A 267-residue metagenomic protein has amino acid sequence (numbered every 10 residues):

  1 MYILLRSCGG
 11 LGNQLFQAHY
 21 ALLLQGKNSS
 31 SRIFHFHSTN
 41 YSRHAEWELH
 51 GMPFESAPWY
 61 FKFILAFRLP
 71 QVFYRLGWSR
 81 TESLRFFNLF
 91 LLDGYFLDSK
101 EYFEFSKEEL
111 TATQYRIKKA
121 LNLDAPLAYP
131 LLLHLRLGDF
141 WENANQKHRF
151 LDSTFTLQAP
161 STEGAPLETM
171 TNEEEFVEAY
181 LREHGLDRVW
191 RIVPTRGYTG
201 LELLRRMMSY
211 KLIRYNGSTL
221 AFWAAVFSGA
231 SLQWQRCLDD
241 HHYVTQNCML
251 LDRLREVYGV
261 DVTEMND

Functional and structural regions predicted by a protein language model:
M1-L4: Extreme N-terminal starter segment of soluble prokaryotic enzymes
R6-F16, F140-H148: A short, glycine/small-residue-rich beta-strand->loop->alpha-helix junction that serves as a flexible
L11, A165-R236, D240-L251: Donor-binding and catalytic core of enzymes assembling or modifying cell-surface/extracellular glycoconjugates
Q14-L24: Short amphipathic alpha-helix
N28-Y41: A short beta-strand-loop structural module common to alpha/beta enzyme folds
I33-F36, H134-L135, L167-T171: Short beta-strand segments
T39-G164, Y258-D267: Secretory-pathway luminal glycosyltransferase catalytic domains
H241-D267: Contiguous terminal or domain-adjacent regions that often encompass a lipid-handling module or interaction segment
